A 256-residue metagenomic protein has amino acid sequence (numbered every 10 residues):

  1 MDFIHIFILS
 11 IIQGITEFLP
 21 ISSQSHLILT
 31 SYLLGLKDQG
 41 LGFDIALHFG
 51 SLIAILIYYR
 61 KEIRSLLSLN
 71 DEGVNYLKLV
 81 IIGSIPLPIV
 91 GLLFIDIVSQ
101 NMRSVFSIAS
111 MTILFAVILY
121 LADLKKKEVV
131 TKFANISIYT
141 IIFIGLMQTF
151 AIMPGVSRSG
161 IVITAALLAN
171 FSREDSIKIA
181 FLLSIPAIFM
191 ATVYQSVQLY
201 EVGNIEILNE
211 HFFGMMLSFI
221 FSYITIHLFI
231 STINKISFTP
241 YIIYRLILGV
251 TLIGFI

Functional and structural regions predicted by a protein language model:
M1-I256: Multi-pass membrane proteins that catalyze or facilitate reactions on polyprenyl-/lipid-phosphate substrates and their
